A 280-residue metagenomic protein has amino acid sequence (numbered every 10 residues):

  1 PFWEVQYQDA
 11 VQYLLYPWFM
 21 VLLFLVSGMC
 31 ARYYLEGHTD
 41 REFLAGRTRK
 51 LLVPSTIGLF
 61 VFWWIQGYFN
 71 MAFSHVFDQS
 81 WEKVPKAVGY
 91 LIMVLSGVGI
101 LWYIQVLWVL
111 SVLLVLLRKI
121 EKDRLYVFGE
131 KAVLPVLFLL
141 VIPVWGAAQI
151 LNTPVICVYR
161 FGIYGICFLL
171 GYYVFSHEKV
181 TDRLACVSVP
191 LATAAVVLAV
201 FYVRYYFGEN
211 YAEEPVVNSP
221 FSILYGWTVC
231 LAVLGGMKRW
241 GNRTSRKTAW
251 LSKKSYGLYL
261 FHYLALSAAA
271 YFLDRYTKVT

Functional and structural regions predicted by a protein language model:
P1-T280: Alpha-helical transmembrane segments and their immediate juxtamembrane cytosolic regions
